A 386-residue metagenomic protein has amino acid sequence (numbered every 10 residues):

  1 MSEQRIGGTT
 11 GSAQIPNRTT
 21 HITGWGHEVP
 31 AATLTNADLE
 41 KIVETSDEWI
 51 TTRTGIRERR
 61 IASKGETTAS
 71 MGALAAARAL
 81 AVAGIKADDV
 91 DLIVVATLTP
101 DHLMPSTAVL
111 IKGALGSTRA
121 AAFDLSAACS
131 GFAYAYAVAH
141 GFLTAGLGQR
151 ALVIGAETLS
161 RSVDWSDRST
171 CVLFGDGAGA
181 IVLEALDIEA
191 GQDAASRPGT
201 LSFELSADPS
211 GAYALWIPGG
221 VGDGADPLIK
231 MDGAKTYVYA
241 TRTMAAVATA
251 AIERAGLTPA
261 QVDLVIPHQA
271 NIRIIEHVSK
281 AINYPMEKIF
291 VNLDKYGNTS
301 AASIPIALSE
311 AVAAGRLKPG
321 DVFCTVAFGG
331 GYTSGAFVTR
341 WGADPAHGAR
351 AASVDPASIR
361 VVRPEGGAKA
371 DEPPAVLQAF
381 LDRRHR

Functional and structural regions predicted by a protein language model:
S2-K64, D167-R242, A246, W341-R386: Condensing-enzyme catalytic core mediating Claisen C-C bond formation in acyl metabolism
E3-G7, A69-L80, T99-P100, G113-A114 (+4 more regions): Claisen-condensing/thiolase-fold acyl-transfer catalytic domains that form or cleave C-C bonds in fatty acid
T23-G26, A96, S126, A151-E157 (+4 more regions): Short beta-strand segments
V43-T52, H102-G116, V153-L159, I217-G222 (+1 more regions): Acidic-glycine-rich active-site phosphate/pyrophosphate-binding loop
I56-R60, D89-V94, G113-S126, S160-S166 (+1 more regions): Glycine/charged-rich beta-loop-alpha catalytic/anionic-binding loops adjacent to active sites
V82, K86-T118: Anion-binding (especially nucleotide phosphate/pyrophosphate-binding) glycine-rich loop and adjoining beta-alpha core
D88-A96, P259-H268: Short glycine-rich phosphate-binding loop at a beta-alpha junction
F142-A178: Flexible, glycine-rich active-site loops centered on histidine and acidic residues that chelate a metal or position
